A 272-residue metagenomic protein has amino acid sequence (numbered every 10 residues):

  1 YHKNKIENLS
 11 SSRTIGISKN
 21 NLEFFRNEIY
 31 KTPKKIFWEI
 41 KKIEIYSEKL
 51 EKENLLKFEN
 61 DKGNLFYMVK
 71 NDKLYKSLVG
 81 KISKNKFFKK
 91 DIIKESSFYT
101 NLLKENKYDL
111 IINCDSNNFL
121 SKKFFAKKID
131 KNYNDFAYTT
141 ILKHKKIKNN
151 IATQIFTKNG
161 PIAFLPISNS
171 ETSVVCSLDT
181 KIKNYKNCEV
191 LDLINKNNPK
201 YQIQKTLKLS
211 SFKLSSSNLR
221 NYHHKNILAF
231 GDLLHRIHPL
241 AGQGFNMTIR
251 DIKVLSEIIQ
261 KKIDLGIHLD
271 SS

Functional and structural regions predicted by a protein language model:
Y1-K41: Glycine-rich FAD cofactor-binding loop and adjacent beta-loop-alpha segment at the N-terminus of flavoprotein
N4-K5, L120, I237-H238: Catalytic P-loop NTPase motifs of RecA-like helicase/translocase cores
S10, S18, K70, G244-T248: Short, conserved glycine- and acidic-residue-centered signature motifs in active-site or ligand-binding loops
N27, F37-F125, I129-Y138: Conserved N-terminal helical subregion
C114-N198, K205-L209: Conserved FAD-binding catalytic core of PHBH/FMO-like flavoproteins
K183-D264: FAD/FMN-dependent oxidoreductases across multiple families
H268-S272: Short, intrinsically disordered, charge-balanced linker/junction segments flanking boundaries in proteins
